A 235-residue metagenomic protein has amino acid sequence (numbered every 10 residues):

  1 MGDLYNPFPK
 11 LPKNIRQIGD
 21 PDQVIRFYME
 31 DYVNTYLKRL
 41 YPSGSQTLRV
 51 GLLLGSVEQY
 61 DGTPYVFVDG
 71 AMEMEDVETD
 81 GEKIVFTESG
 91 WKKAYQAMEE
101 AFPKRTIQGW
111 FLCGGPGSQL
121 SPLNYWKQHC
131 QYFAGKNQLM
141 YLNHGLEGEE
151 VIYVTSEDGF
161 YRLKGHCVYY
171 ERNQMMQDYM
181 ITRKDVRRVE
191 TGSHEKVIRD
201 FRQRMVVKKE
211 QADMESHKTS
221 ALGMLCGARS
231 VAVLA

Functional and structural regions predicted by a protein language model:
M1-Q108, G114-R204, R229-A235: N-terminal beta-strand/alpha-helix entry module and adjacent surface of metal-dependent catalytic domains
E210-A235: C-terminal single-pass membrane-anchor helix
